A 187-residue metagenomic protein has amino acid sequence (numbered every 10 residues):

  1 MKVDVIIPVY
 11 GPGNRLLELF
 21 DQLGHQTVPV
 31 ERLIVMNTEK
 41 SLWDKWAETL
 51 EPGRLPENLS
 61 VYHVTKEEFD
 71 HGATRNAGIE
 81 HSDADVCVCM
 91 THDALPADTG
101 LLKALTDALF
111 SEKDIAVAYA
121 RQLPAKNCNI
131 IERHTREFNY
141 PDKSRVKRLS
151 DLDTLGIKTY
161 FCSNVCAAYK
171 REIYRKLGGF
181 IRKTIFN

Functional and structural regions predicted by a protein language model:
K2-D4: Cell-envelope/extracellular polymer assembly enzymes that use nucleotide-activated donors
P12-H25: Short, well-formed alpha-helical segments that are part of the catalytic scaffolds of diverse glycosyltransferases
L23-H63: Acidic donor-binding segment of Leloir-type glycosyltransferases
T65-S82: Glycine-rich, basic loop-to-helix element that forms the pyrophosphate-binding segment of sugar-nucleotide handling
D83-A84, S163-L177: Conserved nucleotide-sugar donor-binding and metal-coordinating catalytic region shared by glycosyltransferases
C87: Short aromatic/hydrophobic "clamp" motif used to bind/position activated sugar donors
G100-E132: Conserved donor NDP-sugar-binding/catalytic core segment of glycosyltransferases
S150-Y169, T184-N187: A recurrent flexible, glycine/aromatic-enriched loop bordering the glycosyltransferase active site that acts as
